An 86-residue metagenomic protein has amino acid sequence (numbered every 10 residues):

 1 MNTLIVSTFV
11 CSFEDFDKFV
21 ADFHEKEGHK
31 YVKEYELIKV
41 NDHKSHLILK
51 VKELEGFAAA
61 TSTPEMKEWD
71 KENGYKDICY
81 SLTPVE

Functional and structural regions predicted by a protein language model:
M1-W69, Y75-E86: Short S/T/G/P-rich N-terminal loop/turn motif that feeds into the first structured element of a domain
